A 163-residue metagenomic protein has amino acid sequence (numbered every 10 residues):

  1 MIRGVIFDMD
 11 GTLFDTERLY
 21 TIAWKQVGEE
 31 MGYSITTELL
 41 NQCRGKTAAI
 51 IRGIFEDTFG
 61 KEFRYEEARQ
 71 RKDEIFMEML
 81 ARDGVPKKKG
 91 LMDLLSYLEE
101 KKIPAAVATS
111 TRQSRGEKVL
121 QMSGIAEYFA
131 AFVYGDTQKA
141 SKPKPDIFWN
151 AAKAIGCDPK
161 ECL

Functional and structural regions predicted by a protein language model:
M1-N41: Active-site neighborhood of HAD-like aspartate-dependent phosphohydrolases
L19, K46, R71, P86-G90 (+3 more regions): Short beta->alpha linker loops
E30-Y33, T58-E62, G124-Y128, G156-C157: Short helix-capping segments at alpha-helix termini
G45-M79, K89, S96-E99, I103: A metal-dependent, Asp-based hydrolase signature
E78-V107, Q113, E117, P145: Short, acidic loop-to-helix structural element flanking the phosphoryl-transfer center in phosphate-processing enzymes
G84-P86, R112-L163: Substrate-recognition "cap/lid" segment bordering the active-site pocket of phosphatases
